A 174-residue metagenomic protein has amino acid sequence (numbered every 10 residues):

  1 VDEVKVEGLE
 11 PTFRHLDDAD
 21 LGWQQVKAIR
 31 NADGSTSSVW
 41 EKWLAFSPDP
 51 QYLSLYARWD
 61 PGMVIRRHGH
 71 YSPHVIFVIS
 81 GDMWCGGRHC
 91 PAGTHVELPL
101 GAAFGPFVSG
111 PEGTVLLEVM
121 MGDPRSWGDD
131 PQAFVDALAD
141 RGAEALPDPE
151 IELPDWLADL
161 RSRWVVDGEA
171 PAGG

Functional and structural regions predicted by a protein language model:
V1-Q51, E144-G174: A short, N-terminal "cap"/entry segment at the start of jelly-roll beta-barrel domains of the cupin/DSBH fold
T36-G69, P99-A103: Conserved short histidine dyad/triad with adjacent acidic residue
Y56-R58, D82, V119-M120: Residue-level recognition of well-ordered beta-strand positions that form the cores of beta-sheet-rich folds across
D60-M63, H70-C85, A92: Glycine- and acidic-residue-biased ligand/ion/polar-headgroup-sensing regions
W84-G105: Short acidic-glycine-tyrosine-enriched beta hairpin
G105, G110-G173: Double-stranded beta-helix
